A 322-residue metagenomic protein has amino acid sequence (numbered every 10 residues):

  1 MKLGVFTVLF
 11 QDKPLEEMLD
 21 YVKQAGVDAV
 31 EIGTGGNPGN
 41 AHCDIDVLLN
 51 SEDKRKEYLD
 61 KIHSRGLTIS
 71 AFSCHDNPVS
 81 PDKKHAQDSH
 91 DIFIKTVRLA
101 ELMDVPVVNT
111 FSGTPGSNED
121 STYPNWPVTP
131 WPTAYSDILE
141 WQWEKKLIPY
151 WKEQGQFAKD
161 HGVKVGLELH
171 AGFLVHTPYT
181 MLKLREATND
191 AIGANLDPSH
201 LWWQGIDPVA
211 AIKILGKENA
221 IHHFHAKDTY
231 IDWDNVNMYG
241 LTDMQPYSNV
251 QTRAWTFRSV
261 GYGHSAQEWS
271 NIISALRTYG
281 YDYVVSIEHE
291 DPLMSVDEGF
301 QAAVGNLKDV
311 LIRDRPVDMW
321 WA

Functional and structural regions predicted by a protein language model:
M1-L3, G26-D28, H63-S70, M103-V107 (+4 more regions): Short, well-ordered coil/turn segments that N-cap beta-strands
K2, F72, T133-Y262, A266 (+1 more regions): Acidic/histidine-rich catalytic cores of soluble enzymes
V5, V22, V30, I62 (+9 more regions): Conserved, mostly hydrophobic/aromatic
F6-F10, G33-N37, C74-N77, G113-P115 (+4 more regions): Active-site beta-loop-alpha junctions enriched in small/polar residues
E16-E17, Y21, K56-E57, K61-R65 (+4 more regions): Active-site acidic/histidine proton-transfer and metal-coordination neighborhood in alpha/beta enzyme cores
M18-P38, D104-V107: Catalytic domains of carbohydrate-active enzymes, especially glycoside hydrolases
G33-E57, S112-E119: Glycine-rich, proline-tolerant flexible connector loops at the mouths of alpha/beta enzymes
V296-P316: C-terminal helical cap(s) of enzyme catalytic domains, especially alpha/beta-barrels
